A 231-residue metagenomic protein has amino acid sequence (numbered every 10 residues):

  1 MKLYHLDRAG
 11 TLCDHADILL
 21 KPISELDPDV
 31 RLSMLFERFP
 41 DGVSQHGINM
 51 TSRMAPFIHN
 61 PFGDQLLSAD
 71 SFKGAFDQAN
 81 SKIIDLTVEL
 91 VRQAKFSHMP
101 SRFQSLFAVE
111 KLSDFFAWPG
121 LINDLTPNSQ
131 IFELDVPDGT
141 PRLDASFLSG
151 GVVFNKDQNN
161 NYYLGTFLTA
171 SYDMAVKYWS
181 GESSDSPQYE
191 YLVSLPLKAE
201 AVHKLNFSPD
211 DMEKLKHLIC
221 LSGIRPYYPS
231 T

Functional and structural regions predicted by a protein language model:
K2, R8-H15, L19-D70, Q104 (+2 more regions): Conserved NAD+-utilizing ADP-ribose enzyme module
Q65-L67, S71-H98, F103, F107 (+1 more regions): An acidic/histidine-cluster motif and surrounding catalytic segment that typifies divalent-metal-assisted enzyme active
E110: A conserved hydrophobic position in a structured secondary element of the catalytic/binding core that shapes
I131-L134: Charge-dense, extended regions
